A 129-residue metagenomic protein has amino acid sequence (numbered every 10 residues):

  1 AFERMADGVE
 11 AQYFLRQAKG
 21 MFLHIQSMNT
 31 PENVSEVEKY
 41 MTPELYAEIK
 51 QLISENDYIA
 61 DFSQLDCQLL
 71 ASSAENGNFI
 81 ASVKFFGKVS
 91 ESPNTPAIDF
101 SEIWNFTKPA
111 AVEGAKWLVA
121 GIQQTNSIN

Functional and structural regions predicted by a protein language model:
A1, I80, P96-N129: Short beta-strand edge/turn micro-motifs at domain boundaries
A1-Y58: Core segments of small alpha/beta cavity-forming domains
F14, L69-A74, A97-F100, K116: A structural signal for the main folded, soluble domain(s) of proteins
A18-I25, N29, A81-G87, W104 (+1 more regions): Long, contiguous hydrophobic alpha-helical segments, chiefly transmembrane helices and signal peptides
N33, M41, L45, D61 (+4 more regions): Helical mechanochemical/support elements of P-loop NTPase systems and associated helical scaffolds
E36, S90-S92, S127-I128: Short beta-strands and strand-coil junctions in structured, solvent-facing domains, enriched
D57-T95: Surface-exposed, charged secondary-structure patches
